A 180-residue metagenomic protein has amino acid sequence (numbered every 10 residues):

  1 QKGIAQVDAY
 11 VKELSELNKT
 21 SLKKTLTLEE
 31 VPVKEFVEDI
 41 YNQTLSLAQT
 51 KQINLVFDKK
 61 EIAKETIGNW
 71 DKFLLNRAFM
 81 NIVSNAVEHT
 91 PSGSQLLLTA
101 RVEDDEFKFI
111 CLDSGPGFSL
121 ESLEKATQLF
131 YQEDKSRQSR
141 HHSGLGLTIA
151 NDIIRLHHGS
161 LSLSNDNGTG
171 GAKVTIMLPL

Functional and structural regions predicted by a protein language model:
K2-V7: Short alpha-helical segment of the dimerization/phosphotransfer core of two-component systems
L22-T27, E65-W70: Conserved micro-motifs of the catalytic ATP-binding
L47-D58: Short conserved segments within the C-terminal catalytic ATPase subdomain
A86-V87: Short helix-loop "hinge" at the ATP-lid/N-box region of the Bergerat-fold HATPase_c
G93-D105: Short beta-strand/loop element within the Bergerat-fold HATPase_c
F118-Y131: Short conserved segment of the HATPase_c
H158-S160: Conserved glycine-rich
